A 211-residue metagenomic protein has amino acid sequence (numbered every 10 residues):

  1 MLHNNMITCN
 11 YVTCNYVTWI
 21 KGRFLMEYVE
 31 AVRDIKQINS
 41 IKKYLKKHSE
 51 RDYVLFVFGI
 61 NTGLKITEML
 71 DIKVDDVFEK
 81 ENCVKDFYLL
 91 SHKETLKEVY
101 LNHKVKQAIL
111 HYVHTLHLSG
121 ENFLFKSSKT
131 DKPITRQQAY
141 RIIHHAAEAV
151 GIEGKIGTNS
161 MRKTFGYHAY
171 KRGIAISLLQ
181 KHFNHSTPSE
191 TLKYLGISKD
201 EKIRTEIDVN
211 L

Functional and structural regions predicted by a protein language model:
H3-L211: Conserved catalytic core of the tyrosine transesterase superfamily
